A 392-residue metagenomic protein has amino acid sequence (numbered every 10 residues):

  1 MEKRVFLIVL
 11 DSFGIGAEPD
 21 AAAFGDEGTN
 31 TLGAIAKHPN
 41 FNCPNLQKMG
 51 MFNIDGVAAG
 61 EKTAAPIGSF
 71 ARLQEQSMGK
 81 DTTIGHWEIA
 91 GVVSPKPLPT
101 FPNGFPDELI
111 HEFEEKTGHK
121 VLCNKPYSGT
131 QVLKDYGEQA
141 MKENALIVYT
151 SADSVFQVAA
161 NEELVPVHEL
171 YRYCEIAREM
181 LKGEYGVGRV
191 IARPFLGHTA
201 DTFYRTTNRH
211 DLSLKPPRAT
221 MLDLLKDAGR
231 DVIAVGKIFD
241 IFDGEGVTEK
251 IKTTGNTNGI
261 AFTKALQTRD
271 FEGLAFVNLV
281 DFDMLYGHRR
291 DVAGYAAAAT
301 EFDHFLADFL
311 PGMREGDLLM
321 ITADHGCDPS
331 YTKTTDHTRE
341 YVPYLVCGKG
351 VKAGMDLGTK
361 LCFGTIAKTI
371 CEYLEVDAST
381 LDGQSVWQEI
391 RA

Functional and structural regions predicted by a protein language model:
M1-A392: Feature captures the catalytic ectodomains and active-site-proximal regions of enzymes that hydrolyze or transfer
